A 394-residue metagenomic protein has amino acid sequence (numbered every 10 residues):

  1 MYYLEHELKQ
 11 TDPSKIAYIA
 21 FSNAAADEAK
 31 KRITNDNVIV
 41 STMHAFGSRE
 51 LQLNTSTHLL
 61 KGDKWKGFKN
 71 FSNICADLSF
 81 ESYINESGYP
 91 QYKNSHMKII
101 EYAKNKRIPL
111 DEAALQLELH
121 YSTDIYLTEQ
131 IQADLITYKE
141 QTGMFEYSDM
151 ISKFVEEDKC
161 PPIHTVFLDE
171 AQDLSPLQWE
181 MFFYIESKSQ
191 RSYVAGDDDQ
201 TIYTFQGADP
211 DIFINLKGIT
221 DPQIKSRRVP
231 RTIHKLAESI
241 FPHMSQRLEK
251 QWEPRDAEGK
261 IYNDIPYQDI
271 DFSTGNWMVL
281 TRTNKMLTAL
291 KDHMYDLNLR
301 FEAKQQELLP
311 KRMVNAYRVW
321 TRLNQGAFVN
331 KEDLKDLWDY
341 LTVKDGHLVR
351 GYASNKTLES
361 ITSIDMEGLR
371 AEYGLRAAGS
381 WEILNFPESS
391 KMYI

Functional and structural regions predicted by a protein language model:
M1-H58, K235-E238: P-loop NTPase Walker
T11-K15, N35-N37, L51-G67, P161 (+2 more regions): Short, polar/flexible loop-turn hinges at active-site or ligand-entry regions and domain interfaces
F21-A24, S41-H44, P161, T165 (+5 more regions): Conserved helicase motor core of SF1/SF2 NTP-dependent helicases
S56-A76, I214, I240-L248, A316-H347: A polyampholytic, Gly/Pro-enriched intrinsically disordered region
T57-N85, K188-T201, K217-S226: Conserved phosphoryl-transfer catalytic core
S79-F167, P176-M181, T204: Accessory N-terminal region flanking or inserted into the helicase ATPase core in nucleic-acid motor proteins
G259-G275: Conserved interdomain hinge at the start of the Helicase C-terminal
W320-I394: Conserved helicase C-terminal RecA-like lobe
